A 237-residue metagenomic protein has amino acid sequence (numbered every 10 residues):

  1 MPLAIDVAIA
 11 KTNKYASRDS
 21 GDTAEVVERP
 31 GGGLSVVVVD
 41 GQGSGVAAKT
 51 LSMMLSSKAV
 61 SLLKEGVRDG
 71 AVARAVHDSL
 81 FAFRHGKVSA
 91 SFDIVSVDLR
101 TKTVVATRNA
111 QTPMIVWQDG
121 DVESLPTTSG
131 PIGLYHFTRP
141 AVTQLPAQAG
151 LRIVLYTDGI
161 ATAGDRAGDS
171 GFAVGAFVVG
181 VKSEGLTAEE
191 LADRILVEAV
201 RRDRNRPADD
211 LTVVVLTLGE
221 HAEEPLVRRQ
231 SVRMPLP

Functional and structural regions predicted by a protein language model:
M1-S20: Regulatory cytosolic signal-relay segments
S17-L34, A90-F92, L125-S170: Acidic loop->beta-strand submotif enriched in PP2C/PPM serine/threonine phosphatases
D22-S79, A167-G171: Primarily the active-site beta-strand->alpha-helix module of PP2C/PPM metal-dependent phosphatases, and frequently
D40-G41, Q111, Y156-I160, D210: DG-centered beta-turn motif at the end of beta-strands
S44-E65, R152-D203, A222, R228-S231 (+1 more regions): Active-site-proximal, acidic helix/loop segment immediately C-terminal to a metal-coordinating Asp/Glu
K49-D119, P126, T138-P140, A192-L216: Catalytic core of PPM/PP2C metal-dependent serine/threonine phosphatase domains
V122-E123, S129-G130, L134, V174-F177 (+1 more regions): Small-residue (GG/TT-enriched) beta-loop-alpha framework at ligand/catalytic clefts
E123-L125, T143-L145, L226-P237: Generic detection of short hydrophobic beta-strand segments and adjacent strand-loop junctions
